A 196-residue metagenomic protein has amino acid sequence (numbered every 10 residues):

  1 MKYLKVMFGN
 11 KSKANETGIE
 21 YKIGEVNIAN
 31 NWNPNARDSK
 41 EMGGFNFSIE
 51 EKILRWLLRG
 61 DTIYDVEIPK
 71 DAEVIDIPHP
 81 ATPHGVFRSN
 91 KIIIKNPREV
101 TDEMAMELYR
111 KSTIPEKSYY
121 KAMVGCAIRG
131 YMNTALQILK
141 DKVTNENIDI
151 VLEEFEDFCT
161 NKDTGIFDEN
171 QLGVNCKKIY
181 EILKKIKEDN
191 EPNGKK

Functional and structural regions predicted by a protein language model:
M1-G43, K184-K195: ADP-ribose/NAD+-binding catalytic cleft of ART/PARP-like enzymes
G9, K22, V26, P97 (+6 more regions): Compositionally biased, intrinsically disordered low-complexity segments
K11-I28, V74-S89, Q137-I138, K142: Surface-exposed flexible segments
N31-V100: ADP-ribosyltransferase catalytic core
S48, L57, C126, L139-K142 (+1 more regions): Generic structural signal for hydrophobic core residues of well-folded globular domains
P80-K140, T144-N147: Active-site-proximal loop/hinge segments that shape catalytic or ion-binding/gating pockets
V143-K196: Charged, long alpha-helical assembly modules
